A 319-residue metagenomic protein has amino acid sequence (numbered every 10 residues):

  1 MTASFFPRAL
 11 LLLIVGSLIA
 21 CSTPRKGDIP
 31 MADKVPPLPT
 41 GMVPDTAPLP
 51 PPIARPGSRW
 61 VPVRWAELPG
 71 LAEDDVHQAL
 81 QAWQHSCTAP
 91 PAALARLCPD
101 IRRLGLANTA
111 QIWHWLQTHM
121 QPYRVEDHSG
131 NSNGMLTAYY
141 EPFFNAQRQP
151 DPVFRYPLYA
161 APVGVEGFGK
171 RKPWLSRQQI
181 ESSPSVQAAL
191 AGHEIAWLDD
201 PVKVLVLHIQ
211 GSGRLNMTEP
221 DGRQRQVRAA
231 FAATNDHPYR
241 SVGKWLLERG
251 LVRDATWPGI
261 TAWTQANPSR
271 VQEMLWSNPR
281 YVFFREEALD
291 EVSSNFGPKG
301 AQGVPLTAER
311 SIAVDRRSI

Functional and structural regions predicted by a protein language model:
M1-L10: Bacterial N-terminal signal peptides that target proteins for export
I14-V15, P91: Residue-level signal for mature regions of secreted extracellular proteins and peptides
S17-A20: C-terminal motif of bacterial Sec signal peptides marking the signal peptidase cleavage site
S22-R25: Bacterial signal peptide processing site
D28-R59: Post-signal peptide N-terminal segment of mature Sec-exported envelope proteins
I29-K34, H208-Q210, R316: Phosphate/adenylate-binding glycine loop and adjacent helical scaffold
R59-S293, G297-Q302: Secretory/export targeting leaders with adjacent low-complexity proregions
P298-I319: Extended, compositionally biased non-globular segments
